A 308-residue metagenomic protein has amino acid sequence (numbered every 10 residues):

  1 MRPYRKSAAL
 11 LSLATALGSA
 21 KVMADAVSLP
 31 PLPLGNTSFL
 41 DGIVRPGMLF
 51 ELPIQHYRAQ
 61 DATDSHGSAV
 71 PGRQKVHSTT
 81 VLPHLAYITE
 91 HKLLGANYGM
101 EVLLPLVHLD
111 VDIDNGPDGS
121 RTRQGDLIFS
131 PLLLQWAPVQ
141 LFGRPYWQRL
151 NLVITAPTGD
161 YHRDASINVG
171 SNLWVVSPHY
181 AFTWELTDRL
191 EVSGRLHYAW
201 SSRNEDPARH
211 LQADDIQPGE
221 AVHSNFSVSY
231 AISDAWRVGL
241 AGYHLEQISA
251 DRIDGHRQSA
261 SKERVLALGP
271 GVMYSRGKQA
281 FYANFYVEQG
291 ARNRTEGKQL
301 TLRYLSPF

Functional and structural regions predicted by a protein language model:
M1-L32: Cleavable N-terminal export/targeting peptides
D25-A26, L40-G47, E90-Y98, W136-W147 (+2 more regions): Short loop/turn motifs that connect adjacent beta-strands in outer-membrane beta-barrel proteins
A26-L29, H56-T80, P117-S120, S166-N168: Surface-exposed strand-loop-strand hairpins of Gram-negative outer-membrane beta-barrel proteins
D41, L52, P83-Y87, F129-Q135 (+6 more regions): Residues on the lipid-exposed face of transmembrane beta-strands in outer-membrane beta-barrel proteins
P46, K75-P83, R121-I128, Y146 (+4 more regions): Residues that define the transmembrane beta-barrel architecture of outer-membrane proteins
Q55, A59-V70, D206-P207, L211-F308: Outer membrane beta-barrel transmembrane domains
V76-S130: Long, hydrophobic/aromatic-enriched structural stretches that serve as scaffold segments
P145, R149-A156, H162-R252, N284: Detector for outer-membrane/organellar transmembrane beta-barrel domains, recognizing the amphipathic beta-strand
